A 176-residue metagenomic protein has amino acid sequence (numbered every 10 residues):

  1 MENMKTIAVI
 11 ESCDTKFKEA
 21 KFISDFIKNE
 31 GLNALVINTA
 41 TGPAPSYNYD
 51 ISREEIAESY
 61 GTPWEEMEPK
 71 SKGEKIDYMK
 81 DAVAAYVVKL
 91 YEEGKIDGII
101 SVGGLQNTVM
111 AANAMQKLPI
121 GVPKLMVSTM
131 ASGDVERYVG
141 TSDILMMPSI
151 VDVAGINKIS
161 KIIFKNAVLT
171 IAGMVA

Functional and structural regions predicted by a protein language model:
E2-P43, G98, T108-K117, G121-P123: N-terminal phosphate-binding or glycine-rich loops at protein starts, especially the Walker A/P-loop of NTPases
T6-S12, M67-K75, I96-G103, S128: Short glycine-rich or small-residue beta-strand-to-loop segments that form or flank ligand, phosphate, metal/Fe-S
E11, S24-G31, Y60, W64 (+6 more regions): Structural signal for hydrophobic packing residues in well-ordered secondary-structure cores of soluble enzyme domains
F17, K21, G73, D77-D81 (+2 more regions): Electropositive phosphate-/nucleotide-binding environments in soluble metabolic enzymes
Y47-K95: Phosphate/nucleotide-donor binding subsite
V87-N107, A111-A112: A short, small-residue-rich loop immediately preceding and capping a beta-strand
Q106-N157: Glycine/threonine-rich beta-strand-loop-alpha-helix active-site module that forms ligand/phosphate-binding
V153-A176: A charged, well-structured terminal subsegment
